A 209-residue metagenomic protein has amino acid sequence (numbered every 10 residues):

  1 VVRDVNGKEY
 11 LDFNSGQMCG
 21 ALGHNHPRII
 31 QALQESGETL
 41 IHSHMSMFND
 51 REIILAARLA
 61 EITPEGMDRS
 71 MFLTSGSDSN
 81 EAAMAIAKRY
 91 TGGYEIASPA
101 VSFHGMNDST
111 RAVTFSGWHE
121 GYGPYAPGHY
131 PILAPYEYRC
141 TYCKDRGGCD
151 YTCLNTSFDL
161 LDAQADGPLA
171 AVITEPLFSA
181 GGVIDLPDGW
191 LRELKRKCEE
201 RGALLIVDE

Functional and structural regions predicted by a protein language model:
D4-V5: Short, acidic, Ser/Thr-enriched surface-loop or helix-capping motifs
K8-E9, V183: Residue-level signal for well-ordered, solvent-exposed loop/turn and beta-edge residues enriched in charged/polar side
E9-G93: Glycine-rich loop-to-alpha-helix module at the N-terminal edge of alpha/beta enzyme cores
L11-F13, M71-L73, S98, T174 (+1 more regions): General beta-strand structural signal in soluble alpha/beta enzymes
G16, T39-L40, Y136-R139, P176-A180: A short, flexible beta-alpha/helix-coil linker loop
A57-A171: PLP-dependent aspartate aminotransferase-fold enzymes
D166-V183: Short acidic, glycine-rich surface-loop motifs adjacent to enzyme active sites
I184-E209: Catalytic PLP-binding core of fold-type I/II PLP enzymes
